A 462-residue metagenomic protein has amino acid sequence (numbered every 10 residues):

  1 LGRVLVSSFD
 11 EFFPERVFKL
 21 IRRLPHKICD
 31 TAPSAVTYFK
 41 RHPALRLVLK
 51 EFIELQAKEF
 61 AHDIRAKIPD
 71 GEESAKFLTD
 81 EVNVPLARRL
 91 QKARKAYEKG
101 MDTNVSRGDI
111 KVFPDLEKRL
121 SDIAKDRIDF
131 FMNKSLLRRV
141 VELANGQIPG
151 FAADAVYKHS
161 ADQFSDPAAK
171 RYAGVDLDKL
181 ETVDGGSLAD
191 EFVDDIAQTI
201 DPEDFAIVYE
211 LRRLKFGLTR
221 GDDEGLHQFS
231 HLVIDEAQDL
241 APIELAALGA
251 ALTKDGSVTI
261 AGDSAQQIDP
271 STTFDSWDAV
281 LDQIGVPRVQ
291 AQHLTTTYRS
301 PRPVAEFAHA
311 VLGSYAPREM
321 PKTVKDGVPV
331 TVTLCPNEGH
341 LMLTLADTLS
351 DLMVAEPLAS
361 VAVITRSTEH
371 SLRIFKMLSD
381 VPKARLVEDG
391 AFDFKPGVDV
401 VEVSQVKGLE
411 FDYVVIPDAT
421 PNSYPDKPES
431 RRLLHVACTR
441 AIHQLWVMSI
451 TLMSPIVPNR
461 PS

Functional and structural regions predicted by a protein language model:
L1-S7, E11-F12, S187-V193, F216-H231 (+1 more regions): Conserved helicase motor core of SF1/SF2 NTP-dependent helicases
G2-A61: P-loop NTPase motor core
S8, V48-E51, Q56, P69-E73 (+5 more regions): Short, solvent-exposed coil/turn linker segments
E15, K19, R88, K92-K95 (+24 more regions): Charged/polar, solvent-exposed surface patches and flexible loops
P43-R46, K67-T79, P357-A359, N422-S423: Short flexible/disordered coil segments
E54, K58-H231, E244-L245: Conserved helicase NTPase catalytic core signature
